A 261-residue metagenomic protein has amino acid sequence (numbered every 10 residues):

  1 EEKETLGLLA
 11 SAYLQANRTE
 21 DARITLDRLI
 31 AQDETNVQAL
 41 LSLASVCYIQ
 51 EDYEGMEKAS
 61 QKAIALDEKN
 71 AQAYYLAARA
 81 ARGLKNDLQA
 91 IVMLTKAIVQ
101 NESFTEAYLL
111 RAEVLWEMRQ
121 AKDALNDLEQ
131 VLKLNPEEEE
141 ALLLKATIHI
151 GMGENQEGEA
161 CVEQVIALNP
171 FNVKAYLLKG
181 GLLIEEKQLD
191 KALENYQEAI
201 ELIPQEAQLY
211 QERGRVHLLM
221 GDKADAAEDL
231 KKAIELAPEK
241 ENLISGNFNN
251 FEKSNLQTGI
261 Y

Functional and structural regions predicted by a protein language model:
K3-E4, V37-Q38, A71-Q72, T105-E106 (+4 more regions): Helix-start (N-cap) detector for alpha-helical repeat units in TPR-like alpha-solenoids, especially tetratricopeptide
L8, S42, L76, L110 (+4 more regions): Canonical tetratricopeptide repeat
L14, L41, Y48, Y75 (+7 more regions): Position-specific recognition of the canonical hydrophobic site in helix A of tetratricopeptide repeat
A16-R28, I49-K62, G83-K96, E117-Q130 (+4 more regions): Structural signature of tandem alpha-helical TPR/SEL1-like repeats, specifically the intra-repeat loop/turn
F171, L177-E235: Ankyrin-repeat and related helical/solenoid repeat scaffolds used for protein-protein interactions
A227-K231, E235-Y261: Terminal, low-structured helical/coil segments at or just beyond the last alpha-helical repeat
